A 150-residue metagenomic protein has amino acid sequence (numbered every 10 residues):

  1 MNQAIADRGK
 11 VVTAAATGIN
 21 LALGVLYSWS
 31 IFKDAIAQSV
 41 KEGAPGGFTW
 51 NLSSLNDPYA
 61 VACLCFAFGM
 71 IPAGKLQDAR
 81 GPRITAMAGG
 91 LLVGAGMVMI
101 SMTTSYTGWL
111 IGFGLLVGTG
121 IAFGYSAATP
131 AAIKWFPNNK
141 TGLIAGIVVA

Functional and structural regions predicted by a protein language model:
A6-S28: Pair of pore-lining "gating" transmembrane helices in MFS-fold secondary transporters
I31-F68: Extracellular/periplasmic helix-loop-helix junction of adjacent transmembrane segments in MFS-like secondary
D34, I71-K75, P130: Small-residue-mediated transmembrane helix hinge/kink sites in multi-pass secondary transporters
I36, G114, F123-P137, I144: Intracellular juxtamembrane helix-capping segments at the cytosolic ends of symmetry-related transmembrane helices
L52-S53, N138-V148: Loop-to-transmembrane helix entry/capping segments in MFS-fold secondary transporters and related SLC/MFSD carriers
F68-T107: Conserved MFS/SLC helix-loop-helix module at the cytosolic interface between two early adjacent transmembrane helices
G96, T107-F123: Hydrophobic core of transmembrane alpha-helices in multi-pass small-molecule transporters, especially MFS/SLC-type
F113, I147-A150: Hydrophobic alpha-helical segments of secondary membrane carriers
